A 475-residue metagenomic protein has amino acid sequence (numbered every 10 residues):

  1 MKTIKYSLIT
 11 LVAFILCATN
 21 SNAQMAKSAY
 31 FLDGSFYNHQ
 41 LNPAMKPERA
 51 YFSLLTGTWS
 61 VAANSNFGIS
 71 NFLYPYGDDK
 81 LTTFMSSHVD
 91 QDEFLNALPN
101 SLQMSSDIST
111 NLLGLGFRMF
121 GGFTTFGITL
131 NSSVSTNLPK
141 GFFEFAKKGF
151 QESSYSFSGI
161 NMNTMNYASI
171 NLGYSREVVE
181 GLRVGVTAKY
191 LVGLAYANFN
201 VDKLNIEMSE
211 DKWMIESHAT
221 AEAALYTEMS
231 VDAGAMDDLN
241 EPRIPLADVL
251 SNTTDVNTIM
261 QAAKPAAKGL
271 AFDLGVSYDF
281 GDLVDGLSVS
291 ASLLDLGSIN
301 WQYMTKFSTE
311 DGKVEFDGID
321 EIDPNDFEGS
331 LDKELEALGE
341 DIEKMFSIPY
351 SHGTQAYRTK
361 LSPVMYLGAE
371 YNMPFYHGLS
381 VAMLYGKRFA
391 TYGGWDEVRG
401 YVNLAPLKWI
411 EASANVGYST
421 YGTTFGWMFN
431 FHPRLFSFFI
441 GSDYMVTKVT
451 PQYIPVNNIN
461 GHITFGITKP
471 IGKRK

Functional and structural regions predicted by a protein language model:
M1-K27, A369: Bacterial Sec-dependent N-terminal signal peptides
Q24-K475: Subset of outer-membrane beta-barrel
